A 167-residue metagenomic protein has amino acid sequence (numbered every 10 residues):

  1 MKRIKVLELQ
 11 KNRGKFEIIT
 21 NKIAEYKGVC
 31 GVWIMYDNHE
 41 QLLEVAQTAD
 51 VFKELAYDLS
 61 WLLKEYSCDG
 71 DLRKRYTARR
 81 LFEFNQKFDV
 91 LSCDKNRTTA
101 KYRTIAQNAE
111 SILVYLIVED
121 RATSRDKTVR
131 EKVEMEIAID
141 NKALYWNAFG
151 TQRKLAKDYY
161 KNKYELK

Functional and structural regions predicted by a protein language model:
M1-L43, T48-K167: Boundary/linker segments flanking structured domains
